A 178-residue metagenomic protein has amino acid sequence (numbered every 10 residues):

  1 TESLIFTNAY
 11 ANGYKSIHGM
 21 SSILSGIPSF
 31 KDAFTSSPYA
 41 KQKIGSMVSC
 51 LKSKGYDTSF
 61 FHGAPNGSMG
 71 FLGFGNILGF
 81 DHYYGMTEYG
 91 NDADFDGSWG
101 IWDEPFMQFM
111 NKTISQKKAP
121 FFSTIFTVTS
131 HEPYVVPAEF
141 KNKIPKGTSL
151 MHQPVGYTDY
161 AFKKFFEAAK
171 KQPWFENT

Functional and structural regions predicted by a protein language model:
T1-T178: Solvent-exposed soluble domains appended to multi-pass membrane proteins
